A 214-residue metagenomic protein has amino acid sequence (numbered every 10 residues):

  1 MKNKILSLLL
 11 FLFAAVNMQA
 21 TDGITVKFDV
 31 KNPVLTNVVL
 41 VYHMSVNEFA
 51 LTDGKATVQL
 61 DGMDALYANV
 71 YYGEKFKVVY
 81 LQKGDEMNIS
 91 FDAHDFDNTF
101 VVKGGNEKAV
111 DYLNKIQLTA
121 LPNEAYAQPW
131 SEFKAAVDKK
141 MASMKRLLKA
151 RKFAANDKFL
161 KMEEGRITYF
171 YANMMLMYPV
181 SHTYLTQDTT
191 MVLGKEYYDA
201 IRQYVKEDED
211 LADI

Functional and structural regions predicted by a protein language model:
M1-T25: Bacterial Sec-dependent N-terminal signal peptides
K4-L6, G105, Y126, T190-M191 (+1 more regions): Short linear sequence motifs
L10-V16, Q117, P122, Y197: Generic low-complexity, intrinsically disordered sequence content enriched in small uncharged/hydrophobic residues
A14, E107, D213-I214: Polar helix-capping/helix-linker motif
T21-M162, M175-M177: A non-transmembrane, solvent-exposed segment enriched in polar/low-complexity residues
S143-I214: N-terminal, charged low-complexity regulatory/assembly segments
